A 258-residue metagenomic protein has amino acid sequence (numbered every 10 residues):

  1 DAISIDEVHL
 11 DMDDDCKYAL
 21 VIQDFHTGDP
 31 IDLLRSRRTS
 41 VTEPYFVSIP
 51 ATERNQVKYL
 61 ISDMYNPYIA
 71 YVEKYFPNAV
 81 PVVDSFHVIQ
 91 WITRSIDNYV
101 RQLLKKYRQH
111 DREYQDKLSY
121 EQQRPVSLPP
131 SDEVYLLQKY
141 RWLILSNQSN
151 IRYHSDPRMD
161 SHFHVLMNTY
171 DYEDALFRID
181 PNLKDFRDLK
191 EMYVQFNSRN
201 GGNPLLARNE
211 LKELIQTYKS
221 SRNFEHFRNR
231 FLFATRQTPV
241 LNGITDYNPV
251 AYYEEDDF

Functional and structural regions predicted by a protein language model:
D1-M12: Two-metal-ion RNase H-like nuclease active-site motif
E7-H9, I22-F25: Flexible glycine-/small-residue-rich
V8, P81-V82: Catalytic cores of nucleotide-enabled group-transfer and carboxylate-activating enzymes in metabolic and assembly-line
M12-D15, F25-T27, R35, T52-P77 (+2 more regions): Acidic/histidine-rich catalytic cores and adjacent linkers of DNA breakage/strand-transfer/modification proteins
K17-L20, T93-K105: Short, surface-exposed amphipathic charged segments that create phosphate/polyanion-binding patches used for binding
T39-F46: Structural motif
